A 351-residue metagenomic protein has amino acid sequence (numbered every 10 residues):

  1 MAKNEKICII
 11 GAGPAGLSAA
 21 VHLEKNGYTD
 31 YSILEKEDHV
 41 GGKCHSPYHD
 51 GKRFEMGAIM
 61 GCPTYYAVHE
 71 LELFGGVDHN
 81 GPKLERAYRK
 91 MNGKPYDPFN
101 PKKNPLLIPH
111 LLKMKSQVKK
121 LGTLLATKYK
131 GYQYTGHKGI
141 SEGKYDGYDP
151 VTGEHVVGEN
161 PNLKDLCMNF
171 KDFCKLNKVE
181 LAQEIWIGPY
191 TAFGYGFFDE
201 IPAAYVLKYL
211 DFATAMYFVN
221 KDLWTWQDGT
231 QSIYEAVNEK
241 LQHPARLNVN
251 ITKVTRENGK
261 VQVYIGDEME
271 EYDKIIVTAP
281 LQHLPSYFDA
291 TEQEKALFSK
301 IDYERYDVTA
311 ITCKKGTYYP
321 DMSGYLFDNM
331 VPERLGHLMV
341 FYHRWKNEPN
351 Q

Functional and structural regions predicted by a protein language model:
N4, L241-Q242, Y272-D273: Short, well-ordered alpha-helix to beta-strand connector turns
E5-S32: N-terminal Rossmann-like FAD-binding beta1-loop-alpha1 element of flavoenzymes
A15, H39, Q282: Conserved Rossmann-like nucleotide-cofactor binding loop
E24-P47: Glycine-rich FAD pyrophosphate-binding loop
N26, N250-Q351: Mid-domain catalytic core of redox enzymes that form a hydrophobic substrate pocket/lid adjacent to a catalytic redox
K43, G51-P82: Conserved FAD-binding subdomain of flavin-dependent enzymes
H69, L73, D78-E200: Mobile amphipathic helical/loop "lid" adjacent to a hydrophobic cofactor/ligand pocket
Y209-I265: Helical element adjacent to the flavin cofactor pocket in flavoenzyme catalytic cores
